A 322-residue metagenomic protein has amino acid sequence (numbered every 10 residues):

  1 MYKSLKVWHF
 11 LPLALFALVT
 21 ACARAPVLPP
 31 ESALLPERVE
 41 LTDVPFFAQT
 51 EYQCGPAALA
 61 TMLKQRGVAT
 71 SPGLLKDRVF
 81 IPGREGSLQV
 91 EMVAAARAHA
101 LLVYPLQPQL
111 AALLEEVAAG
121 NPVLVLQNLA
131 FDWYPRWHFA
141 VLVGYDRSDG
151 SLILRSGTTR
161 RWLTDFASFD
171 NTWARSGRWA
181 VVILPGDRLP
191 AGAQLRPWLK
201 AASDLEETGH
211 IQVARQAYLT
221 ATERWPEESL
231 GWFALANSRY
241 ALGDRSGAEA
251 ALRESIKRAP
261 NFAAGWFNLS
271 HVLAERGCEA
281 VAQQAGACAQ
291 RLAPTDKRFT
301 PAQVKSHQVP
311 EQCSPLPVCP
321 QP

Functional and structural regions predicted by a protein language model:
A23-P26, R147-A234, L316-C319: Noncatalytic regulatory segments and standalone regulatory/sensor domains
A23-Q109, L113, A119, L184-R188 (+8 more regions): Cysteine-nucleophile protease catalytic domains, especially the papain-like/related folds used in DUB/UBL proteases
L102, L106-R155: Active-site-adjacent substructure of cysteine-protease-like catalytic cores
A221, E254-S255, C288-A289: Canonical positions in the second alpha-helix
R224, K257-R258, R291-L292: Structural marker of alpha-solenoid helical repeat scaffolds
G231, G265, R298-F299: TPR alpha-solenoid repeat register
